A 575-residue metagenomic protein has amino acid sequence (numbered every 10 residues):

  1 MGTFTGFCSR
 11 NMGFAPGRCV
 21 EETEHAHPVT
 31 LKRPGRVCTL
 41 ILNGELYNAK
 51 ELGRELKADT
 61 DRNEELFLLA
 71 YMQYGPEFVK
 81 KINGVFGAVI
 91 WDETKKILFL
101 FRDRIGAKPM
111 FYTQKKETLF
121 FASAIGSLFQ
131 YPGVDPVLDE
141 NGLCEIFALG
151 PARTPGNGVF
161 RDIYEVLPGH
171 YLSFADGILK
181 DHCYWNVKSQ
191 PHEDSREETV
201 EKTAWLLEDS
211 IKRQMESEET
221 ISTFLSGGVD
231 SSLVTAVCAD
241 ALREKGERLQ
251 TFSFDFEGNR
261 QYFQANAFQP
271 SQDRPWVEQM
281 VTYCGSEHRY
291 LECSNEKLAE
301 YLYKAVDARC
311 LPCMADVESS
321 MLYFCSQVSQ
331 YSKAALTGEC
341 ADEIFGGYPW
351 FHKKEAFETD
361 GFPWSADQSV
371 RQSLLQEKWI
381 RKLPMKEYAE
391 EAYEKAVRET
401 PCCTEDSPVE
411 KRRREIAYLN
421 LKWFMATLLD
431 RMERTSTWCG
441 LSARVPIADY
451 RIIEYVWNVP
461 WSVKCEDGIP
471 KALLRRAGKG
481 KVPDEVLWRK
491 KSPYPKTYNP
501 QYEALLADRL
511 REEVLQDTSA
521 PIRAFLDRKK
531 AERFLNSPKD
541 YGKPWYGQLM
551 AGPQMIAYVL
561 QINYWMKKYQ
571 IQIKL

Functional and structural regions predicted by a protein language model:
M1-Y303, A308, M321, K479-G480 (+1 more regions): Cysteine-centered catalytic environments shared across enzyme families
T3-F4, V37, N48, E77 (+5 more regions): Adenosyl-5′-phosphate
N63, I82, D139-E140, T199-T203 (+10 more regions): Hydrophobic (often cysteine-bearing) scaffold residues that line and stabilize catalytic clefts of nucleotide/cofactor
R104, A305, A315, L322-L383 (+1 more regions): Active-site adenylate/phosphate-handling loop in enzymes that bind or generate adenylated species
E165, A204, E216, G227 (+12 more regions): Active-site-proximal structural scaffolding
L225, G338, M425: Conserved S/T- and glycine-rich ATP-binding loop of Class I adenylate-forming
R309, C313-M314, M550: Long, Lys/Arg- and hydrophobic-enriched amphipathic alpha-helices
